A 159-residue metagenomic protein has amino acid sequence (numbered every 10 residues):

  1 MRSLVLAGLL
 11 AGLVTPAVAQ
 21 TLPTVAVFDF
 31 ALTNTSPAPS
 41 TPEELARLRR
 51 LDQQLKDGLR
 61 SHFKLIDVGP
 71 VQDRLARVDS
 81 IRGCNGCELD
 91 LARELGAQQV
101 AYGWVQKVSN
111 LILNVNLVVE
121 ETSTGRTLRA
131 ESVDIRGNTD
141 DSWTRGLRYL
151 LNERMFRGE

Functional and structural regions predicted by a protein language model:
S3-L13: Sec-dependent N-terminal signal peptides
T15-A19: Sec/Tat signal peptide C-region and signal peptidase I cleavage site
Q20-T21, R60, E121-G125: A short, structured loop/turn motif at beta-sheet edges
L22-A26, T35-A38, L48, E94-G96 (+3 more regions): Acidic, proline/glycine-rich low-complexity intrinsically disordered segments
L22-L32, P37-S40, D52-C84: Short beta-strand->alpha-helix linker/helix-N-cap micro-motif that forms a surface specificity/interaction loop
V25-D29, R82-L117: A short, hydrophobic beta-strand-centered structural micro-motif
L48, D52-K56, E88-L89, T144-R148: Extracytoplasmic/secreted envelope proteins and their assembly/folding machinery, especially bacterial periplasmic
Q98-L150: Amphipathic beta-strand/beta-sheet edge segments enriched in Tyr/Trp
